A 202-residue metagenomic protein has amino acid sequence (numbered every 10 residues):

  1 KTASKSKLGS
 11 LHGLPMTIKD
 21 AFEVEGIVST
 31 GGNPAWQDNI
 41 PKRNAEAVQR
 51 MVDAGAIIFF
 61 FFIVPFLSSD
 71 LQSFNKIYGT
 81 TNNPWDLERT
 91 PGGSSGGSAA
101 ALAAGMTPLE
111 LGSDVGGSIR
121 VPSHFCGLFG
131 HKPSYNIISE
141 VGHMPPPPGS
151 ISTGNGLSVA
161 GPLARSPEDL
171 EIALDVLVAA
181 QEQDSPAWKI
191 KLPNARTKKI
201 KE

Functional and structural regions predicted by a protein language model:
K1-G116: Gly/Ser-rich catalytic/binding loops embedded in alpha/beta enzyme cores
T2-S6, V115-G117, P147, K191-R196: Intrinsically disordered, low-complexity boundary segments flanking structured domains
K42-E46, G96, C126, R165-I172: Residues forming well-ordered secondary-structure scaffolds
R120-F125: Structural signature of FAD isoalloxazine-binding scaffolds in flavoprotein oxidoreductases
K132-E202: A short helix-breaking turn/cap at a secondary-structure junction
